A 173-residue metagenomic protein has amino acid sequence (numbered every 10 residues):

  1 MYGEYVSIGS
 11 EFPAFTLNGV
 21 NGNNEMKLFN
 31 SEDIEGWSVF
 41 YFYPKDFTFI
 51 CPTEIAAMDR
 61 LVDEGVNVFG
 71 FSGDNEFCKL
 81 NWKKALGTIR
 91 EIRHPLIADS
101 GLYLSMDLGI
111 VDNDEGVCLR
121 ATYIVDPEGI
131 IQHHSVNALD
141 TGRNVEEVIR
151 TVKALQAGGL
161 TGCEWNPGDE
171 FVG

Functional and structural regions predicted by a protein language model:
M1-G173: Chalcogenol-based redox active-site neighborhoods
